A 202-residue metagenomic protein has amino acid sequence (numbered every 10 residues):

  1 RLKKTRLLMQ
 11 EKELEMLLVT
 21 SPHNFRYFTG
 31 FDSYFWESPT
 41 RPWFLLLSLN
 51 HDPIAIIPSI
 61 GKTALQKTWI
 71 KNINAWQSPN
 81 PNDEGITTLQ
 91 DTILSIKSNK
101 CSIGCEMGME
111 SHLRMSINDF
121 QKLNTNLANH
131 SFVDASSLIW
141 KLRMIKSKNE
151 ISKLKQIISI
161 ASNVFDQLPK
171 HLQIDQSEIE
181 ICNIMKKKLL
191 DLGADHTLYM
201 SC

Functional and structural regions predicted by a protein language model:
R1-T87, D91, S159-V164: N-terminal accessory/capping or targeting/presequence segment of soluble
L2, P81-T197: Flexible, acidic/His-enriched mid-domain "rim/lid" segments that flank
P22, F28-D32, P39, L49 (+3 more regions): Active-site cofactor/co-catalyst pockets and adjacent glycine-rich loops in catalytic enzymes
